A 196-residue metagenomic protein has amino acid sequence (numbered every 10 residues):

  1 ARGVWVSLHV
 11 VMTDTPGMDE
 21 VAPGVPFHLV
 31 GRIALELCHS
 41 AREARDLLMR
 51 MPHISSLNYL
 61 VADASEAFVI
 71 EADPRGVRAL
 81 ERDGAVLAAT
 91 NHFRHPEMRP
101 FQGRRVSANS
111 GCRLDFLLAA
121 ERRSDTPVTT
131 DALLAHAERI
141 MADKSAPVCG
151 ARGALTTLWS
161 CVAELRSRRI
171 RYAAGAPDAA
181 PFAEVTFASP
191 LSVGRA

Functional and structural regions predicted by a protein language model:
A1-A196: C-terminal, well-structured catalytic/ligand-binding subdomain of enzymes
